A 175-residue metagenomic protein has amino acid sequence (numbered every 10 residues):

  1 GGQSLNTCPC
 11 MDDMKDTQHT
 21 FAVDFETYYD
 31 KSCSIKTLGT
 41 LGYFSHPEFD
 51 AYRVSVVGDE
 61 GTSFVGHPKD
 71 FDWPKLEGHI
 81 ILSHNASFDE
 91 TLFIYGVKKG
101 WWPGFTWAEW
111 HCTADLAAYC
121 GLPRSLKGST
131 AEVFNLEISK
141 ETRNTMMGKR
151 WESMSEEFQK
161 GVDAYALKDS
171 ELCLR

Functional and structural regions predicted by a protein language model:
G2-S32: N-terminal accessory regions of nucleic-acid-interacting proteins
F25-K31, G42-F44, N85: Ser/Thr-glycine-rich phosphate-binding loops at phosphate-binding pockets of nucleotides, nucleotide cofactors
K31-S34, V65: Cytochrome P450 core scaffold surrounding the K-helix E-X-X-R motif and the conserved "meander" helix-loop region
H46-P68, W73, G78-R175: Active-site-proximal helix-loop-helix substrate-binding element of RNase H-like nuclease domains
